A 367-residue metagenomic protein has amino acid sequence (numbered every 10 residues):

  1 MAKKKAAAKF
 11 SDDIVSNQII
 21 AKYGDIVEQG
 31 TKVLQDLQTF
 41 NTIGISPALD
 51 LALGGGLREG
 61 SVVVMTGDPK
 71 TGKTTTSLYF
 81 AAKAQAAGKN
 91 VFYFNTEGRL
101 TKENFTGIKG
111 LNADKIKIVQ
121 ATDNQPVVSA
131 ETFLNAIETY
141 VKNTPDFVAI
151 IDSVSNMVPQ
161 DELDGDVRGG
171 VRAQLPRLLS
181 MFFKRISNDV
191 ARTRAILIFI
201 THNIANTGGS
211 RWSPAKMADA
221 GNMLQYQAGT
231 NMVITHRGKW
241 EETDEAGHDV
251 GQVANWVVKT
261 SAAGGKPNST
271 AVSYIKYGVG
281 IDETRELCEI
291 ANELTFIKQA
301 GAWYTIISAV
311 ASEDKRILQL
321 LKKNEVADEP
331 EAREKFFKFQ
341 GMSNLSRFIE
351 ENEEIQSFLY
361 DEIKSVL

Functional and structural regions predicted by a protein language model:
M1-K32, K239-L367: C-terminal regions of RecA-like/P-loop NTPase motor modules
K3-K115, S129, L134, T139-K142: The Walker A/P-loop phosphate-binding site
F10, I14, G44, G72-Y79 (+10 more regions): Charged, alpha-helix-enriched surfaces in structured cytosolic catalytic cores of large nucleotide-utilizing machines
K22, I26, A52-G56, D68 (+11 more regions): Conserved, well-folded catalytic cores of nucleic-acid-processing and energy-transducing macromolecular machines
A87-R172, P176-R177, M181, R185: Conserved inter-motif catalytic segment of the P-loop NTP-binding fold
E103-N104, G209-S210, V310: Short Asp/Glu-rich motifs
R172-L294: Phosphate-binding/switch region of NTP-binding enzymes
